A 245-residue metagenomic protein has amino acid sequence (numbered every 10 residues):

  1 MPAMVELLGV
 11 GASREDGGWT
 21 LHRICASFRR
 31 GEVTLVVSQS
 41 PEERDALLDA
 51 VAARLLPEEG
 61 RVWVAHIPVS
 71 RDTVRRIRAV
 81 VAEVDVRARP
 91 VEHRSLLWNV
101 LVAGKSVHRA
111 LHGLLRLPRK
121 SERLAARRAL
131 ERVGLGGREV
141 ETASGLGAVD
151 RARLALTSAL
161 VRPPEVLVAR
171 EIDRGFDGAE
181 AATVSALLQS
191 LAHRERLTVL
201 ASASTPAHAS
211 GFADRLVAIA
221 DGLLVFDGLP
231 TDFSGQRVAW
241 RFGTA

Functional and structural regions predicted by a protein language model:
A52: Helix-to-loop junction immediately C-terminal to a conserved catalytic motif
P57-S70, I77, R170: Conserved ABC transporter NBD signature motif
P68-A82, R116-R119, F233: ABC ATPase NBD coupling module
A88-V102, S106-H112: Conserved catalytic motifs of ABC-family nucleotide-binding domains
L114-R138: Conserved ABC ATPase "signature" region
L156: Hydrophobic anchor residue at the start of the ABC signature
L223-A245: Conserved beta-strand-loop-alpha-helix hinge in the C-terminal portion of ABC ATPase nucleotide-binding domains
